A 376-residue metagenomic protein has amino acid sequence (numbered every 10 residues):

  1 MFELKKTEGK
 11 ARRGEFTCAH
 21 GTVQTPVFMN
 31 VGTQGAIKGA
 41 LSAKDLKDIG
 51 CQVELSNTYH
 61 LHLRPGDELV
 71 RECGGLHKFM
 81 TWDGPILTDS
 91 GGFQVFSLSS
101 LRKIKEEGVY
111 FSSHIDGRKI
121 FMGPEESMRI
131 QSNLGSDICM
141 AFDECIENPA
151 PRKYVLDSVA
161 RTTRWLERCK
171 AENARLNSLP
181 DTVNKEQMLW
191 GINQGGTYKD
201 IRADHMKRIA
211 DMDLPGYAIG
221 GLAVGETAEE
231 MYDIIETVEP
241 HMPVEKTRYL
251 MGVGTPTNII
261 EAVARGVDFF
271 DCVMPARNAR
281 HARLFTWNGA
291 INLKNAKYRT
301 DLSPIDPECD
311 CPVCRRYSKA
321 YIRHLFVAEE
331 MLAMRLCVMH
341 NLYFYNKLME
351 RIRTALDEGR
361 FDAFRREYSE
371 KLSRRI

Functional and structural regions predicted by a protein language model:
M1-T17, V23-M29, G39-A40, D143-P149 (+1 more regions): C-terminal extensions of enzymes
M1-V183, A296-R299: Non-catalytic, usually N-terminal nucleic-acid engagement modules in DNA/RNA processing proteins
G21, E54, D89, Q131 (+5 more regions): Conserved, mostly hydrophobic/aromatic
S127, S158, T162-W165, C169 (+5 more regions): Alpha-helical packing segments of well-folded alpha/beta enzyme cores
S136, E167, A171-A174, P240-P243 (+4 more regions): Generic secondary-structure signature for well-ordered alpha-helical cores
N148-P151, L156, G216-L222, M331-M334: Glycine- and acidic
A160-T163, E172, L176, P180 (+2 more regions): Glycine-rich phosphate/ribose-binding loops and adjacent secondary-structure elements that form binding surfaces
